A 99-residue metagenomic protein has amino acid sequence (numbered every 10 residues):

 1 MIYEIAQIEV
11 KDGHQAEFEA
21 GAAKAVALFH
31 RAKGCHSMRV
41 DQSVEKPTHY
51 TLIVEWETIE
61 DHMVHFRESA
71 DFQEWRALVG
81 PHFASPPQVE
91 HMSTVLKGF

Functional and structural regions predicted by a protein language model:
I2, E17-G21: Generic hydrophobic secondary-structure packing signal
I2, R39-K46, T51, R76-F99: Glycine-rich beta-strand-turn "strand-cap" elements at beta-sheet edges
Y3-I8: Active-site-flanking beta-strand signature of metal-NTP-handling nucleotidyl enzymes and homologous cyclase-like
E9, D41, I53-E55: Short hydrophobic/aromatic beta-strand micro-patches that form the beta-sheet surface supporting nucleotide- or nucleic
V10-F18: Short, surface-exposed ligand-recognition loops at beta-strand->loop->(often short) alpha-helix junctions that present
D12, V44-K46, E60: Feature marks short, surface-exposed loop/turn motifs that line or immediately flank catalytic pockets and channel
A16, E60-H62, K97: Residue-level signal for secondary-structure boundary sites
A20, K24-H36, E55-V89: An amphipathic, aromatic/His-enriched active-site/gating alpha helix that lines ligand/cofactor pockets
